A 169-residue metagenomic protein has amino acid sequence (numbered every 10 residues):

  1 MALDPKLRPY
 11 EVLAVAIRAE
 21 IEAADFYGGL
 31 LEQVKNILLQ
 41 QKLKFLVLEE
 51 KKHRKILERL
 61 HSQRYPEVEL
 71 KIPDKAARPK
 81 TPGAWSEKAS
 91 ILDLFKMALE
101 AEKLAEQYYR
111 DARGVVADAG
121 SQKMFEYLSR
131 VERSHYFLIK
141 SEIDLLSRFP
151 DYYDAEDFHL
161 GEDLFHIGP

Functional and structural regions predicted by a protein language model:
M1-P169: Non-heme di-metal
